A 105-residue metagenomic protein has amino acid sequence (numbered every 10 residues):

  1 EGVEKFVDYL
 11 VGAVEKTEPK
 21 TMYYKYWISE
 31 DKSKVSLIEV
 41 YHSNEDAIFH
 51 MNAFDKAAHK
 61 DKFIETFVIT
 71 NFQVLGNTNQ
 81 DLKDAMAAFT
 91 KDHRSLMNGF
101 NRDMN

Functional and structural regions predicted by a protein language model:
E1-V35, H42-A53, E65-N105: Short S/T/G/P-rich N-terminal loop/turn motif that feeds into the first structured element of a domain
K56-K62: A short, acidic, amphipathic alpha-helical segment used as a generic capping/interface helix at domain edges
